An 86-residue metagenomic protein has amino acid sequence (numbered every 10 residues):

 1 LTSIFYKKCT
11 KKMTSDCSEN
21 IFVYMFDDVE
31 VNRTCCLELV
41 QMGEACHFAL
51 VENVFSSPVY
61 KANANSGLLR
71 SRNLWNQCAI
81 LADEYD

Functional and structural regions predicted by a protein language model:
L1-D86: Mature extracellular/luminal domains of secreted and GPI-anchored eukaryotic proteins, especially small
